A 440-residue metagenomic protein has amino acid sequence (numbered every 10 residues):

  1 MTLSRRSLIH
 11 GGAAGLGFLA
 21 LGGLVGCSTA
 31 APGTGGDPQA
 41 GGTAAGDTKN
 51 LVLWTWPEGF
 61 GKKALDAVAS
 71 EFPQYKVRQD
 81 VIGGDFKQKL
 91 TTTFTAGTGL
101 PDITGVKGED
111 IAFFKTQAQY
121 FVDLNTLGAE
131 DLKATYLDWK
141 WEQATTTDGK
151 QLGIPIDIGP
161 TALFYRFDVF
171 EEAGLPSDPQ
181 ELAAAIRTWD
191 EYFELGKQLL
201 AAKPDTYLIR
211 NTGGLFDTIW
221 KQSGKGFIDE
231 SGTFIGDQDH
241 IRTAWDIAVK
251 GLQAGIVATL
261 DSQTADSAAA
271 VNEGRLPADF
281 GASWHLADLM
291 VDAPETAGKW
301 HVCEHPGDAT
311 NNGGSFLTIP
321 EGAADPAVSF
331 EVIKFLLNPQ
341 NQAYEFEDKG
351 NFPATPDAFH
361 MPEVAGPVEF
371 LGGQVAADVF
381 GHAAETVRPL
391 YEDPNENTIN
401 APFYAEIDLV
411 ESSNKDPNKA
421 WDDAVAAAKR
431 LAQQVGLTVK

Functional and structural regions predicted by a protein language model:
T2-F113, L132, V328, Q340 (+3 more regions): Conserved N-terminal structural module of periplasmic/extracytoplasmic solute-binding proteins
S70, Q253-A254, D292-P353, D357: Extracytoplasmic/periplasmic substrate-recognition and gating elements
V81-L90, E109, I186-E191, T259-E273: Short helix-initiation/N-cap motifs at beta->coil->alpha
D102-G105, P277-G281: Paired acidic/hydrophobic, glycine-rich loop segments that form the ligand-binding mouth/hinge of periplasmic-binding
K107-A162, H301, G366-E369: Hinge/lid segment of periplasmic solute-binding proteins
I111-K115, S283-T296: A ligand-binding cleft/hinge motif common to bilobed small-molecule-binding domains
G196, S231-D261: Glycine-centered hinge/linker elements that transmit conformational signals in sensory and ligand-binding systems
Q374-A428: C-terminal capping/gating helix-and-loop segments adjacent to ligand/active sites or protein-protein/ligand interfaces
